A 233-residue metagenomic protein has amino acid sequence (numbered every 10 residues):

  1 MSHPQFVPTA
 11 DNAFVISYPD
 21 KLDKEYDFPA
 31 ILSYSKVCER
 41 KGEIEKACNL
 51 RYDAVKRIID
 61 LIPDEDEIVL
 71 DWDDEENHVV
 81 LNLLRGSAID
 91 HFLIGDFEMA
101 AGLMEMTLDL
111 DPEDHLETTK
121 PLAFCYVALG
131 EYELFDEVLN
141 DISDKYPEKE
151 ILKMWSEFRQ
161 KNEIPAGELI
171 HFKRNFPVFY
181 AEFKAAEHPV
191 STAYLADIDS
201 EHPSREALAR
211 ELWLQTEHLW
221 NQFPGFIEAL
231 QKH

Functional and structural regions predicted by a protein language model:
F14-K21, A47-A54, F97-E105, E131-S143 (+2 more regions): Alpha-helical repeat scaffolds
P19-E25, V55-N77, L108-L110: Flexible helix-coil transition and linker loops at the boundaries of alpha-helical arrays
K21, V37, L83, I89-D90 (+2 more regions): Residue-level signature for tetratricopeptide repeat
E25, I58-E65, L110-D111, L139-Y146 (+2 more regions): Alpha-helical junction/boundary sensor with strong preference for TPR arrays
Y26-I31, E75-L84, P112-T119, D144-L152: Generic helix N-cap/helix-start motif at coil->alpha-helix transitions
P29-E43, D53-A54, N82-D90: Non-membrane alpha-helical segments in proteins
K41, I94, L129, Q160-N162: Structural motif corresponding to the intra-repeat A-B loop/turn of tetratricopeptide repeats
K153-H233: Long, ordered, amphipathic alpha-helical scaffolds
